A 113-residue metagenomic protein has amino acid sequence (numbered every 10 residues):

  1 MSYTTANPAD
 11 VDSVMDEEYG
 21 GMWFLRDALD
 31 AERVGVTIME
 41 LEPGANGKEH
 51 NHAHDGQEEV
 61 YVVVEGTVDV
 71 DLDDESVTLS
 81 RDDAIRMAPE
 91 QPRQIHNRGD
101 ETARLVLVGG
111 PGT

Functional and structural regions predicted by a protein language model:
M1-G35, E42-P43: A short, N-terminal "cap"/entry segment at the start of jelly-roll beta-barrel domains of the cupin/DSBH fold
G21-L25, T37-D55, P89: Conserved short histidine dyad/triad with adjacent acidic residue
A31-E32, E42-G47, T67, P111-T113: Short, charged/polar surface micro-motifs in flexible loops or helix N-caps
G35-T37, E59-V62, R104: Residue-level recognition of specific faces of alpha-helices
G56-D73: Glycine- and acidic-residue-biased ligand/ion/polar-headgroup-sensing regions
D73-E90: Short acidic-glycine-tyrosine-enriched beta hairpin
P89-T113: Ligand-binding loop in jelly-roll beta-barrel domains
